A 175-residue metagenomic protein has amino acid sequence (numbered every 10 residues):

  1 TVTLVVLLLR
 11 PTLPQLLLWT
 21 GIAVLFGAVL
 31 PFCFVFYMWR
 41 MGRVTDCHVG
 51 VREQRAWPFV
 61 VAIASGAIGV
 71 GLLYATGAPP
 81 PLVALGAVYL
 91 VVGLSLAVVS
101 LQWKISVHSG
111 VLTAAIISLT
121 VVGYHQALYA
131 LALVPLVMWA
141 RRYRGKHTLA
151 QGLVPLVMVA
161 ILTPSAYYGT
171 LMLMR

Functional and structural regions predicted by a protein language model:
T1, V60-G71, V91, G110-T113 (+1 more regions): Core segments of transmembrane alpha-helices that mediate helix-helix packing or line hydrophobic substrate/ligand
T1-R10: The first (N-terminal) embedded transmembrane alpha-helix
P14-V29, V51-R55, L156: Loop-to-helix transition at the N-terminal end of transmembrane alpha-helices
G27-F36, G66-G71, V92-A97, A160-Y168: Transmembrane alpha-helical segments of multi-pass membrane transport proteins and ion-pumping complexes
F36-V44, V70-V83: Transmembrane alpha-helix boundary signature
T45-A62: Juxtamembrane helix-capping/reentrant segments at transmembrane boundaries
V60-A78, V99-I105, P135: C-terminal halves and exits of single transmembrane alpha-helices
P80-R175: Membrane-embedded catalytic cores of phosphoryl/pyrophosphoryl-handling enzymes
